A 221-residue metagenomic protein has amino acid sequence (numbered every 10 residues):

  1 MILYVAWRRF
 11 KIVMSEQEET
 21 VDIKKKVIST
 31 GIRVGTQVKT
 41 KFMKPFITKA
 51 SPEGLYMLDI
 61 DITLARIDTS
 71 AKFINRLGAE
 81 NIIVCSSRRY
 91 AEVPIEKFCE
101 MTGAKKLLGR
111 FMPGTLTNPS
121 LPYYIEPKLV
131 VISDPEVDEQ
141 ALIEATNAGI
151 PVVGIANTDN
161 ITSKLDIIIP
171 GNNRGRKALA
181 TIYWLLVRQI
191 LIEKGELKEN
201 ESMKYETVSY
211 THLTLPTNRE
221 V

Functional and structural regions predicted by a protein language model:
E16-L129, D134-P135, E139-I150, S163-G171 (+4 more regions): Ribosome large-subunit tunnel/peptidyl-transferase-proximal elements
D134, A156-T158: Short secondary-structure boundary segments
G149-A156, P216: Short, proline-centered helix/strand-breaking motifs
E199-Y210: Short, highly charged C-terminal tails/helix-capping segments
T211-T217: Conserved small/polar residues in nucleotide/adenosyl-binding loops
